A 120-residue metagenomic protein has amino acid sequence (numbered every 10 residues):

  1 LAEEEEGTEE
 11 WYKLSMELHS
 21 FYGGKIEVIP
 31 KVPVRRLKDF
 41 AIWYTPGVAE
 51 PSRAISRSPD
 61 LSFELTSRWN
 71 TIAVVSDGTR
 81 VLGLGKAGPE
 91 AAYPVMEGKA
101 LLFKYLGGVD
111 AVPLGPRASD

Functional and structural regions predicted by a protein language model:
L1-D120: N-terminal ligand-binding/catalytic initiation module
